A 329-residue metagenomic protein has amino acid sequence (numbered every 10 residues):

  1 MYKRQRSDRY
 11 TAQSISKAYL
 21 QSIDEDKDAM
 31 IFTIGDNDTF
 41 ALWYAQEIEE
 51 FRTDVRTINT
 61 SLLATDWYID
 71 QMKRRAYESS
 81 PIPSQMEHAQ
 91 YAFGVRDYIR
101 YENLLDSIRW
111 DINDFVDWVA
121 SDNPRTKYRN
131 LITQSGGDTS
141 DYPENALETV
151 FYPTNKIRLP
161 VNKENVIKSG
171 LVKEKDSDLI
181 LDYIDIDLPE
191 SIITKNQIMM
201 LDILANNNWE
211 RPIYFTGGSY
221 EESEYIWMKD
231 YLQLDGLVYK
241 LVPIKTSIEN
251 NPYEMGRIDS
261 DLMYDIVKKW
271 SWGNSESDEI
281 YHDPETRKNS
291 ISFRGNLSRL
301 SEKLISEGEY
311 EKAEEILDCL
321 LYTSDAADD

Functional and structural regions predicted by a protein language model:
K3-D28, F40, A45-S324, D329: ER/secretory pathway lumenal C-terminal domains and tails of membrane proteins involved in glycoprotein biogenesis
